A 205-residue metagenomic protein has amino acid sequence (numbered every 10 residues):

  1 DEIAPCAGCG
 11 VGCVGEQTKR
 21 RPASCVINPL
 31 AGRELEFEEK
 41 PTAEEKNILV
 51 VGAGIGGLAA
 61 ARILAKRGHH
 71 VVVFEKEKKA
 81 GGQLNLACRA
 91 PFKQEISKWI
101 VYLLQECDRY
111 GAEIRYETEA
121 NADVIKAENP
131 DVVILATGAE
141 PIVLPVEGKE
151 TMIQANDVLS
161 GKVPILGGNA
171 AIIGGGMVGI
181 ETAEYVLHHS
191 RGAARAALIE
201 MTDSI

Functional and structural regions predicted by a protein language model:
D1, E106-E117, D123: Repeat-solenoid scaffold signature
D1, R89-K93, V133: Short, hinge-like loop/turn segments at secondary-structure boundaries
D1-V51, I55, I63-K66, H70-V71 (+1 more regions): Flavin-dependent oxidoreductase catalytic cores
V11-V14, T18, L30, K79 (+9 more regions): Hydrophobic alpha-helix feature that most strongly marks membrane-spanning transmembrane helices and their immediate
R21, C107-I114, G148-T151: A short helix-to-beta-strand connector/capping loop
E34-L35, A80-L84, I142-L144: Short acidic/His/Gly/Ser-rich catalytic and metal-binding motifs that mark active-site loops of diverse hydrolases
T42-K76, R115-N129, A136-I205: Rossmann-like dinucleotide/flavin-binding elements
V73-Y110, Y185-I205: Rossmann-like dinucleotide-binding cores of NAD(P)H-dependent redox enzymes
